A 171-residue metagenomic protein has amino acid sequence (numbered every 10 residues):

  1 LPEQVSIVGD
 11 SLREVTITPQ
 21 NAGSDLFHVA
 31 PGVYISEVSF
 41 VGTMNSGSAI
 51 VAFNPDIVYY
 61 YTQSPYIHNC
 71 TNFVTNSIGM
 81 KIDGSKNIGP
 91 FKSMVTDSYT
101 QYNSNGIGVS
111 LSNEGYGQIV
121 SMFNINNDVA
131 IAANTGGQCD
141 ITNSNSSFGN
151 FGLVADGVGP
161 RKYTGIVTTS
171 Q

Functional and structural regions predicted by a protein language model:
L1-S6, V15-E37, V41-T62: Extracellular beta-strand-rich solenoid/capping regions of secreted or surface-exposed proteins that bind or remodel
Q4-S6, E14, L26, P31-E37 (+8 more regions): Detector for repetitive beta-architecture
L12, T18-S24, T43-V51, F73-I82 (+3 more regions): Short glycine/acidic-rich loop motifs that flank beta-strands on beta-rich extracellular proteins
V38-M44, E114, G159-Y163: A short, terminal or domain-edge coil/loop segment
I119, T164-G165: Short, solvent-exposed polar/charged micro-motifs at secondary-structure junctions
T142-T164: Long, internal scaffold/assembly segments composed of regular secondary structure
T169-Q171: Ser/Thr/Gly-rich low-complexity blocks that favor extended beta-strand/coil architectures
